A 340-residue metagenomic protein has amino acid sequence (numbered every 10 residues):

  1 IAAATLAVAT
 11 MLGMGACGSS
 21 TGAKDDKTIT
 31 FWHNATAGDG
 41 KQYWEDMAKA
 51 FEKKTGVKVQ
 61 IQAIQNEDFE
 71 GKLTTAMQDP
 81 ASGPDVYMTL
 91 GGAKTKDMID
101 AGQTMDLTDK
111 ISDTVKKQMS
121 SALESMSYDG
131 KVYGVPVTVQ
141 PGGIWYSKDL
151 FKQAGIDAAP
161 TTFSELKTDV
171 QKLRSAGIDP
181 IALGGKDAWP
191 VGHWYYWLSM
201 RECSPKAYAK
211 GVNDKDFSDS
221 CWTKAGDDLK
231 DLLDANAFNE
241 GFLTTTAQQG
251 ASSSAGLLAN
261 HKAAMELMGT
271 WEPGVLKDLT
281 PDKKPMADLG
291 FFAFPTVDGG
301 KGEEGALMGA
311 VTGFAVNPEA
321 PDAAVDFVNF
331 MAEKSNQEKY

Functional and structural regions predicted by a protein language model:
A2-V8, M14-K96, K283-K284, A323 (+1 more regions): Conserved N-terminal structural module of periplasmic/extracytoplasmic solute-binding proteins
A63-K72, A93, T161-T168, F242-A259: Short helix-initiation/N-cap motifs at beta->coil->alpha
E70-S82, D100-A101, L150-Q153, T168-A176 (+1 more regions): Short helices/loops that flank or line small-molecule/ion binding pockets
L90-G142, K167: Hinge/lid segment of periplasmic solute-binding proteins
D106-Q118, G185, E202-K224, L279-K284 (+1 more regions): Short, solvent-exposed loop/beta-turn-alpha elements that line the ligand-binding surface or hinge of extracytoplasmic
Y133-V137, G142, K167-S218: Extracytoplasmic/periplasmic solute-binding protein
N213-T246, F294: Glycine-centered hinge/linker elements that transmit conformational signals in sensory and ligand-binding systems
T280-Y340: Extracytoplasmic/periplasmic substrate-recognition and gating elements
